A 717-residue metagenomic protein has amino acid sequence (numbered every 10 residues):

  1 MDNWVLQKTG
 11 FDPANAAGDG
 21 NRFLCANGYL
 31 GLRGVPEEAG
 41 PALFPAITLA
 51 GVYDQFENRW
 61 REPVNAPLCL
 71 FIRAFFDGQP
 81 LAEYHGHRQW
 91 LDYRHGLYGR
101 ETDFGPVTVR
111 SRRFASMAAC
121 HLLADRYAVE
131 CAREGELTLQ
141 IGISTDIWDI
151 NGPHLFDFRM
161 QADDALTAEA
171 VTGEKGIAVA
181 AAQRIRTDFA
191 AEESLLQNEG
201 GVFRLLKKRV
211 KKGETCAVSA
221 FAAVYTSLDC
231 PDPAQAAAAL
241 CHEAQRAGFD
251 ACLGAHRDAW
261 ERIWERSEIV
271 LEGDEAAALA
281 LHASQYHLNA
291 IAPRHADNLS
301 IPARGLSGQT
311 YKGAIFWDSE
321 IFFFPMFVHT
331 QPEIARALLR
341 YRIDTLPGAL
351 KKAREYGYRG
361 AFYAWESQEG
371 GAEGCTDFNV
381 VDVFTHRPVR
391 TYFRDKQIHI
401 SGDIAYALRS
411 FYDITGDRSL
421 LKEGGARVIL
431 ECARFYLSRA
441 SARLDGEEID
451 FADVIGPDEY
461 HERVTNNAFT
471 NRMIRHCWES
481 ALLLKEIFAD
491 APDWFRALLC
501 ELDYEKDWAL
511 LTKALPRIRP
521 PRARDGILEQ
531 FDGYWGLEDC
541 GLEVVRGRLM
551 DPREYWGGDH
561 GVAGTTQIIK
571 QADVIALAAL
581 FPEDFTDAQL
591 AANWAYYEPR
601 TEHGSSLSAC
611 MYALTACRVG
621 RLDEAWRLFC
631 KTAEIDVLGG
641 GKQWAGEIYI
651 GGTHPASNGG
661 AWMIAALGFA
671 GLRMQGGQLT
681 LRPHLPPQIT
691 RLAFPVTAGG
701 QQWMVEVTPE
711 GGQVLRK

Functional and structural regions predicted by a protein language model:
M1-L24, L30-Y311, Y555-V562: Acidic/polar, glycine-enriched structural segments that form the non-catalytic walls/loops of the carbohydrate-binding
N3, A17-L49, F322, Q368 (+6 more regions): C-terminal capping/lid segments that line or modulate ligand- or cofactor-binding pockets
A119, G273-A280, S307-D318, V389 (+10 more regions): Secondary-structure capping and boundary motifs in well-ordered enzyme cores
E265-L299, A303, N471, W494-Y534: Gly/Pro-rich turn-and-neighbor structural signature
H282-A290, Y341-G348, R427-R439, H476 (+1 more regions): Alpha-helical scaffold segments in carbohydrate-active enzymes
A292-S307, E333-Y406, S419-E423, L437-D445 (+2 more regions): Helix-terminus loop motifs that line ligand-binding clefts
S307-I315, S367-E423, R434-L511, G712: The feature captures the catalytic groove of carbohydrate-active enzymes
I315-T345, Q397, E423, E479 (+3 more regions): Active-site core of glycosidic bond-cleaving carbohydrate-active enzymes
